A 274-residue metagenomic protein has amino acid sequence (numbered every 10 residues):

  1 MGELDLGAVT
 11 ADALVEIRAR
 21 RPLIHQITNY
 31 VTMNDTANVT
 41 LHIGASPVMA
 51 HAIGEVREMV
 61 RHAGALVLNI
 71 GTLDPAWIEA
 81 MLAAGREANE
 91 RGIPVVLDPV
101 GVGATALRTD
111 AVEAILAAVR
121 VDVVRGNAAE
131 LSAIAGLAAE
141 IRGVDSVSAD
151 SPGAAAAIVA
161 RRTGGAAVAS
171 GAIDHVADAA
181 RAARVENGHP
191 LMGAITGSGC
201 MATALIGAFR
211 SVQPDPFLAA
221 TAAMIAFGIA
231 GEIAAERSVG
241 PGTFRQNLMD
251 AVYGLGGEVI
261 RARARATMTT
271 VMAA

Functional and structural regions predicted by a protein language model:
M1-M49: Glycine-rich phosphate/adenosyl-contacting loop at the front of the ribokinase-like
E3-I17, G165-N187, R261: Acidic-glycine-rich active-site phosphate/pyrophosphate-binding loop
D5-A8, I229-A274: Charged C-terminal helix
N69, W77-G126: Glycine/small-residue-rich loop that forms an oxyanion/phosphate-binding "nest" at active or ligand-binding sites
R108-A182: Conserved phosphate/ATP/ADP-binding segment of small-molecule kinases
A133, T196-I225: Short, small-residue alpha-helix embedded
G153, A157, V185-T196: Short pre-catalytic strand/loop immediately N-terminal to key active-site residues, enriched for Gly-Thr
A155-A160, P216-G231, L248-M249: Short, well-structured alpha-helical segments that form the helix of a local strand-helix-strand
